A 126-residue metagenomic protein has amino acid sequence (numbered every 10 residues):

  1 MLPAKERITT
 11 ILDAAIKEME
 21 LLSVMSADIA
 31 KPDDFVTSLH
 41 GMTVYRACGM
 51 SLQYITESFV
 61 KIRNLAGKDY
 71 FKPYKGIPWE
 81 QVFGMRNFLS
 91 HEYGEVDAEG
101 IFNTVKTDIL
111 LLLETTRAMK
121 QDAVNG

Functional and structural regions predicted by a protein language model:
M1-G126: Solvent-exposed interaction patches of small proteins and small membrane subunits
